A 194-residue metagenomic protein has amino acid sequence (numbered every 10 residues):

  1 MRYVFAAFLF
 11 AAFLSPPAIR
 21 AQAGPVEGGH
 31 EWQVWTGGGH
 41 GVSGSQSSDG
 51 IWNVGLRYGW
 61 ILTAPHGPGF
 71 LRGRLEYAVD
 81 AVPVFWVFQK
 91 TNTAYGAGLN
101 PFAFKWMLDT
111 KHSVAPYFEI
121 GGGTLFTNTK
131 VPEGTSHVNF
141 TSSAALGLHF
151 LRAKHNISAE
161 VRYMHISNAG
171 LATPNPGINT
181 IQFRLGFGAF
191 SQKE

Functional and structural regions predicted by a protein language model:
M1-V26, Q192-E194: Cleavable N-terminal export/targeting peptides
R20-G29, T63-L75, D109-A115, L151-I157 (+1 more regions): Short loop/turn motifs that connect adjacent beta-strands in outer-membrane beta-barrel proteins
G28-H30, S48-V54, T93-N100, V114 (+2 more regions): Residues that define the transmembrane beta-barrel architecture of outer-membrane proteins
H30-H40, Y77-F85, F118-T124, A159-H165 (+1 more regions): Transmembrane beta-barrel strands of outer-membrane/channel proteins
G39-S45, P65, V84-K90, T124-V131 (+1 more regions): Sequence/structural signature of outer-membrane beta-barrel proteins
V54-L56, F150, G177-E194: Outer-membrane beta-barrel "beta-signal"
V54-N128: Gram-negative (and chloroplast) outer-membrane scaffold detector with strong preference for beta-barrel transmembrane
L56, F102-W106, A144-L146, V161 (+1 more regions): Membrane-embedded beta-strands of outer-membrane beta-barrel proteins, especially the hydrophobic/small aromatic
